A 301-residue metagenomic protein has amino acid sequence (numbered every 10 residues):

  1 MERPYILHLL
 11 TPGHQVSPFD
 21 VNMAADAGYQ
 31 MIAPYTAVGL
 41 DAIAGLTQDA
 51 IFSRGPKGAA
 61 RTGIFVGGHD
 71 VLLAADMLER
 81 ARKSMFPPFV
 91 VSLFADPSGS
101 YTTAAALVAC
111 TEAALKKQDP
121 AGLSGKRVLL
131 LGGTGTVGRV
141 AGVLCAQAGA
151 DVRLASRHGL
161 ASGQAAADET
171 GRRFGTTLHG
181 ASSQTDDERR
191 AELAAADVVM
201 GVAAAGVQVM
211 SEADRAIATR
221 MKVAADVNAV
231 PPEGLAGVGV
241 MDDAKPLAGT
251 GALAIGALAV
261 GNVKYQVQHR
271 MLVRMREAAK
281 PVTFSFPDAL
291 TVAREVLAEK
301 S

Functional and structural regions predicted by a protein language model:
M1-P88, D288-S301: N-terminal ligand-binding/catalytic initiation module
E2-R3, V230-S301: Adenosine-phosphate binding glycine-rich loop
V38-D41, L72-D76, T102, A106 (+4 more regions): Conserved active-site and cofactor/substrate-binding residues in soluble primary-metabolism enzymes
F86-F94, S124, A248-G251: Glycine/charged-rich beta-loop-alpha catalytic/anionic-binding loops adjacent to active sites
F94-A113: A glycine-rich, Thr/Ser-enriched phosphate-binding loop motif common to dinucleotide/cofactor-binding enzymes
A104, G135-A141, G163-Q164, V207-M210 (+1 more regions): Short glycine/serine/threonine-rich phosphate/pyrophosphate-binding segments that cradle anionic phosphate groups
A113-V198: Glycine-rich phosphate/diphosphate-binding loop of Rossmann-like nucleotide-binding domains
T176-A254: Rossmann-like adenosine-cofactor binding region
